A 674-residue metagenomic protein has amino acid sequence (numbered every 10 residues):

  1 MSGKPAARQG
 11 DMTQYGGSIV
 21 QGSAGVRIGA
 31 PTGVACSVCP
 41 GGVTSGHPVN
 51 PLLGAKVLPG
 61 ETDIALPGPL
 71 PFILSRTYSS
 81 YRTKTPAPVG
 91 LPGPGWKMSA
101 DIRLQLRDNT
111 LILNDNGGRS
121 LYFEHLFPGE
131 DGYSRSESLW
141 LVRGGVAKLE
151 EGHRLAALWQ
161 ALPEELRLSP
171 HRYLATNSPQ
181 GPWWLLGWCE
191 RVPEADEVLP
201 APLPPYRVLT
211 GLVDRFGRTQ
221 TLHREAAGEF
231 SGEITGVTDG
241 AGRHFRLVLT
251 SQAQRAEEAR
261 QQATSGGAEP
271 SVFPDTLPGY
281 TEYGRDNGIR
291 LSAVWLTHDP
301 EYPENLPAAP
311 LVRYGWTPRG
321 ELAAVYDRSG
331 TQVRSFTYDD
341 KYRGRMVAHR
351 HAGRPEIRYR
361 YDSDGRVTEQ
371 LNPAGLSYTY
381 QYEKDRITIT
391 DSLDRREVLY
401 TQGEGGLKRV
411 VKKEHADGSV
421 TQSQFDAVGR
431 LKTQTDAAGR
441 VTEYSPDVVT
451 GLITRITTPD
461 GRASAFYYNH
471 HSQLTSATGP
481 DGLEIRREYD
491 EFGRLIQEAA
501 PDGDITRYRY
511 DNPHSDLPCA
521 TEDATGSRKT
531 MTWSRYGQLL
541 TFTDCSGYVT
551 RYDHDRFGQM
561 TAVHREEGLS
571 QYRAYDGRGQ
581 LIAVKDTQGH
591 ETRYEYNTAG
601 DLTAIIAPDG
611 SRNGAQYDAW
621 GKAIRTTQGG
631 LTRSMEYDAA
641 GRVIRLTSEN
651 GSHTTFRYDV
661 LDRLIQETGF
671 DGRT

Functional and structural regions predicted by a protein language model:
M1-V49, T221, R246, Y302 (+3 more regions): Intrinsically disordered, low-complexity proline/glycine-rich segments
A24, T62, W184-L185: Hydrophobic/aromatic beta-strand elements that line small-molecule binding cavities or substrate pockets in beta-rich
A30-P86, Q160-A161, E165: Intrinsically disordered, low-complexity segments enriched in small residues
K56-E61, K97-S99, Q105-N109: Short alpha-helical segments and helix-capping/turn motifs at coil-helix boundaries
G60-T62, A100-D101, L311, V420-Q422: Generic recognition of flexible, low-complexity loop/linker segments
K84-K97: Short, polar loop/linker segments at the starts of domains and inter-domain junctions
P94, N109-T674: Extended charged/polar low-complexity repeat regions
